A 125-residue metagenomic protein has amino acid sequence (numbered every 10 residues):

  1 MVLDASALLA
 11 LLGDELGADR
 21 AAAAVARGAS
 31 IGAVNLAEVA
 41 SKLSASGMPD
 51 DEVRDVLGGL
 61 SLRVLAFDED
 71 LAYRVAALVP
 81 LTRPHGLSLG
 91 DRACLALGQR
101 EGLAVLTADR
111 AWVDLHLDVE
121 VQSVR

Functional and structural regions predicted by a protein language model:
M1-I31, L43-D55: Short, well-structured N-terminal submotif of metal-dependent ribonuclease cores
L3-D4, I31-A33, L87-L89, D109-R110 (+1 more regions): Histidine- and aromatic-rich ligand-binding microenvironments
A7-L8, N35, L71, A93-C94 (+1 more regions): Alpha-helix capping/helix-boundary segments
A24-V25, L60, H116-L117: Short, structured coil segments at secondary-structure junctions
R27-I31, L60-R63, A104: Short loop->beta-strand "edge-of-pocket" segments that line small-molecule binding or catalytic clefts across diverse
A40, L57, A76-V79: Amphipathic alpha-helical segments within well-ordered protein domains
R63-L106: Active-site neighborhoods of divalent-metal-dependent phosphate/nucleic-acid chemistry enzymes
L95-R125: Acidic, PIN/NYN-like endoribonuclease modules and their adjacent C-terminal/linker elements
